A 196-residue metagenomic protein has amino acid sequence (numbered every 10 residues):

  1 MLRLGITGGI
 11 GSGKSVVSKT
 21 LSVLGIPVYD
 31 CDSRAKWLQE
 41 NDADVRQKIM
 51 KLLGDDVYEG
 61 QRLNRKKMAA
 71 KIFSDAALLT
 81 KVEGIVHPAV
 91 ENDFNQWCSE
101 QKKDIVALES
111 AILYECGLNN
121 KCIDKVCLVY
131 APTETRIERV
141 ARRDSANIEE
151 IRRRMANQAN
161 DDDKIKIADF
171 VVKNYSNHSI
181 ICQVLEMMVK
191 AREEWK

Functional and structural regions predicted by a protein language model:
I6: Hydrophobic anchor at the beta1->P-loop junction of P-loop NTPases
G9, L21: P-loop (Walker A) phosphate-binding loop of NTP-binding proteins
S12: ATP-binding Walker
S15: Walker A/P-loop
S33-K102: ATP-dependent small-molecule kinase phosphotransfer cores that center on conserved nucleotide phosphate-binding segments
N92-E100, V106-R142: ATP-dependent NMP and nucleoside kinases share a basic, alpha-helical "lid"
N120-K121, R142-R192: Small-molecule kinase domains that catalyze NTP-dependent phosphoryl transfer to phosphate-bearing small molecules
